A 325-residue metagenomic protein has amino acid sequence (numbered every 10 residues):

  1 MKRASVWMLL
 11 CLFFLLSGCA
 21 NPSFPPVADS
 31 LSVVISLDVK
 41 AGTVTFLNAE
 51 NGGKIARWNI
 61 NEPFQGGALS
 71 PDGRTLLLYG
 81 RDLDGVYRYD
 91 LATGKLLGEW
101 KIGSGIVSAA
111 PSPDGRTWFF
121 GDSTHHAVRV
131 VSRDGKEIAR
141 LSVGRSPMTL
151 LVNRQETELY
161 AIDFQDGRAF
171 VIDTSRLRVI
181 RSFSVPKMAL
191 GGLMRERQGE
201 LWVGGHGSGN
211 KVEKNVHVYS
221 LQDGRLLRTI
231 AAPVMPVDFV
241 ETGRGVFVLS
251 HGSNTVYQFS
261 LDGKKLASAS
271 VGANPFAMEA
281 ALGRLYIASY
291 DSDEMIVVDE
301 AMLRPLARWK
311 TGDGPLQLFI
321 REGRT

Functional and structural regions predicted by a protein language model:
M1-M8: Bacterial N-terminal signal peptides that target proteins for export
M8-S17: Bacterial N-terminal signal peptides
L16-T325: Predominantly soluble domains enriched in secretory-pathway, periplasmic, or organellar proteins
